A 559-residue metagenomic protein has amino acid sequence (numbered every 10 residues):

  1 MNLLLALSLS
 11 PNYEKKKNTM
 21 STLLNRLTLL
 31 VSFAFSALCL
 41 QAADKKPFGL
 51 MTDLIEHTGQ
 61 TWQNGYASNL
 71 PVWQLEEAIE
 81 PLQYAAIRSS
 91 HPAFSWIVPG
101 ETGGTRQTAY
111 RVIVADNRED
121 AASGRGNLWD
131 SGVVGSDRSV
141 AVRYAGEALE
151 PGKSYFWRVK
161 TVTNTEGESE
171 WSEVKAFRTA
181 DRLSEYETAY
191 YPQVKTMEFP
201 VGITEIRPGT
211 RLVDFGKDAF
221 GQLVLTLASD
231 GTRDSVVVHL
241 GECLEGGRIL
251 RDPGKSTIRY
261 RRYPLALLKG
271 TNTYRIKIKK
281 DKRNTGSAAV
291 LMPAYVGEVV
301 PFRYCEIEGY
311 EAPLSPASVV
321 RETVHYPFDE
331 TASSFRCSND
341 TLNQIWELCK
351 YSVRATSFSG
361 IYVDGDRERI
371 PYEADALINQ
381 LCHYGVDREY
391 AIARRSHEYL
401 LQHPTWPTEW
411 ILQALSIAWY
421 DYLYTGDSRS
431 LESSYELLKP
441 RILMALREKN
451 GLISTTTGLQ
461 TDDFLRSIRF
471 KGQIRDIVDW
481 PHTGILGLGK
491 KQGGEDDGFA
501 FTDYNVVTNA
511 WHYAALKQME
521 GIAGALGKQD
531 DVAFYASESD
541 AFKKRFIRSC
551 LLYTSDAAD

Functional and structural regions predicted by a protein language model:
M1-K45: Bacterial Sec-dependent N-terminal signal peptides
A43-G360, D375, Y390-I392, R429 (+2 more regions): Extracellular/oxidizing-compartment recognition motifs
D120, G365-P371: Glycine/proline-enriched, intrinsically flexible loops and inter-domain linkers
Y263-S315, T341-I345, A355, P371-A523: Aromatic-rich carbohydrate-recognition surfaces in CAZymes
F328, L443-S454, K544-L552: Secretory-pathway/luminal and periplasmic proteins that interact with or process carbohydrate-rich
N505-L552: Active-site neighborhood of glycoside hydrolase catalytic domains
Y553-D559: Conserved small/polar residues in nucleotide/adenosyl-binding loops
